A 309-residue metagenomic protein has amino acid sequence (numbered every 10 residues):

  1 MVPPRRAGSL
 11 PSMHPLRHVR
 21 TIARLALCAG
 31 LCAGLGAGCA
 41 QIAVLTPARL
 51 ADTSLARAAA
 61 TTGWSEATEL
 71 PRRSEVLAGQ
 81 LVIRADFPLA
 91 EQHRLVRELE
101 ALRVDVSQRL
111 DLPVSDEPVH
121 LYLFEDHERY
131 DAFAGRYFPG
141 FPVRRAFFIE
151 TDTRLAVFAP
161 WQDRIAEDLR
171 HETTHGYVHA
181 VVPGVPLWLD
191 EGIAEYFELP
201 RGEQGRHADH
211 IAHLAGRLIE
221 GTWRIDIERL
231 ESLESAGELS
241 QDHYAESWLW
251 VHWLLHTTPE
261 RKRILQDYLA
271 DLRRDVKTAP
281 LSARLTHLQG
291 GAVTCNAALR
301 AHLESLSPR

Functional and structural regions predicted by a protein language model:
M1-R20: N-terminal secretory signal peptides that target proteins for export/translocation
L10-M13, A29, E75, P308: Compositionally biased regions
A23-G36: Bacterial N-terminal signal peptides
A33, A37-S54: Bacterial Sec signal peptide processing site at the extreme N-terminus
A40, A60-G63, P259-R261: Soluble, non-membrane globular domain cores that form compact, hydrophobic packing and curved binding surfaces
S54-E75: Short acidic, Pro/Gly- and aromatic-enriched capping/linker segments at domain boundaries
T68-P186, E203, Q241, K277-H287: Juxtacatalytic substrate-recognition/specificity segment
R136-P160, V181-R309: Acidic/His/Gly-enriched intrinsically disordered linker/tail segments that often contain short helix/coil "MoRF-like"
